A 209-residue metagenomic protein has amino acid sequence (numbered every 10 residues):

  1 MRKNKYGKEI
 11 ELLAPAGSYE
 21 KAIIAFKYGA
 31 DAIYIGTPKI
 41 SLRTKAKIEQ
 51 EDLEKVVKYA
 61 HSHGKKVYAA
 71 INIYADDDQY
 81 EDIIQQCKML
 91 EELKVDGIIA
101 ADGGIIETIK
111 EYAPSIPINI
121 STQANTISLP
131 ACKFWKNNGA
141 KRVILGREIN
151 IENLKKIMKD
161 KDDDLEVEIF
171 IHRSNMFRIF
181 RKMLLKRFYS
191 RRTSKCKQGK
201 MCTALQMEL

Functional and structural regions predicted by a protein language model:
R2-T126, I144-L145, E152-L209: Active-site pocket-lining/capping segments in soluble small-molecule metabolic enzymes
L129-P130: Conserved nucleotide-cofactor-binding alpha/beta core module
G139-A140: As written
